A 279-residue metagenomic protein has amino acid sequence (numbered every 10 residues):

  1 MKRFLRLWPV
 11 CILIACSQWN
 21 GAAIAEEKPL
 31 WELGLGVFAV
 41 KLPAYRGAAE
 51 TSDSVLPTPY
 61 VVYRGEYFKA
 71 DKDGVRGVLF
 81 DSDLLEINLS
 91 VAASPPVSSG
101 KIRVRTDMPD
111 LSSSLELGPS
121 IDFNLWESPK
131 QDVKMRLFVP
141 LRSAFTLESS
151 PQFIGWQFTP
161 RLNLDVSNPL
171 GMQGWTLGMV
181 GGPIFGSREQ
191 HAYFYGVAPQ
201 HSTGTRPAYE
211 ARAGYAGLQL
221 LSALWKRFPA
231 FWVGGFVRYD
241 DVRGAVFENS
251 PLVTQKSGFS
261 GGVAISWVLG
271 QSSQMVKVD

Functional and structural regions predicted by a protein language model:
I24-W31, R46-G47, E66-L85, W126-M135 (+4 more regions): Short loop/turn motifs that connect adjacent beta-strands in outer-membrane beta-barrel proteins
A25-K69, V97: Short glycine/proline- and aromatic-enriched beta-strand/turn motifs that initiate or cap beta-hairpins
W31, T51-P57, D83-L85, L111-L117 (+5 more regions): Residues that define the transmembrane beta-barrel architecture of outer-membrane proteins
V37-K41, P57-Y63, G74-L79, L117-F123 (+6 more regions): Residues on the lipid-exposed face of transmembrane beta-strands in outer-membrane beta-barrel proteins
V40-R46, S94-S98, N124-S128, R142-S149 (+4 more regions): Sequence/structural signature of outer-membrane beta-barrel proteins
P43-R46, V75, V104-M108, A144-P151 (+3 more regions): Extracellular loop and loop/strand-boundary signature of outer-membrane beta-barrel proteins
S149-W232, D240-A245: Outer-membrane beta-barrel transmembrane domain signature
L220-D279: Predominantly the C-terminal beta-signal and adjacent terminal strand-loop region of outer-membrane beta-barrel
